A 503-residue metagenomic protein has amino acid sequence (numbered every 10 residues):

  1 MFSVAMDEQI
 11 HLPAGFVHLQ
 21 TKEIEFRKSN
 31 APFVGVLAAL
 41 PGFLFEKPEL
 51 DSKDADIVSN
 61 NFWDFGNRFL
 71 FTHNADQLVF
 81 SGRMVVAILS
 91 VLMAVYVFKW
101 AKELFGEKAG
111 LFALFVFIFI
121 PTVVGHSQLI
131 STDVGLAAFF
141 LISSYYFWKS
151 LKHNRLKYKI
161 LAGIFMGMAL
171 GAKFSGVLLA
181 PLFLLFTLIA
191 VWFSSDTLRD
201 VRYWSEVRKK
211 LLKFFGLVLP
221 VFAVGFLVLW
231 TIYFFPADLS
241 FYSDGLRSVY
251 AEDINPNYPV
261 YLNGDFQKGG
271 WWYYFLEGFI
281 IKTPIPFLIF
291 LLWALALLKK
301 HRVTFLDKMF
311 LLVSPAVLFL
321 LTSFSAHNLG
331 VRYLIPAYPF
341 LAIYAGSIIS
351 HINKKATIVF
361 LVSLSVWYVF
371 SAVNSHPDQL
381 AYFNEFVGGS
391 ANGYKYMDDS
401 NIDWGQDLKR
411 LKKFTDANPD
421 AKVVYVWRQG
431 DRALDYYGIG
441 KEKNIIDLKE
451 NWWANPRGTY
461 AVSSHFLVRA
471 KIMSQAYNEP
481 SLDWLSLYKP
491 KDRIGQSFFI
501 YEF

Functional and structural regions predicted by a protein language model:
I24-V85, L239-K268: Interfacial juxtamembrane loops and adjacent helix segments that form the catalytic/substrate-binding surfaces
M84-L104, F139-Y146, K299-K300: Transmembrane-helix motifs of polytopic, lipid-linked glycan transferases
V97, G278, T283-F305, V362: Hydrophobic, aromatic-rich transmembrane alpha-helices and their immediate juxtamembrane boundary segments
E103, D196-G216, W293-V313, K355-I358: Membrane-interface helix-loop-helix junctions at transmembrane boundaries of multi-pass membrane enzymes, predominantly
A113-I118, Y145, M166, L170: Short helix- or helix-capping micro-motifs that position conserved polar/aromatic residues at function-defining sites
S143-Y158: Membrane-interface transmembrane helices that cradle and orient dolichyl/undecaprenyl
P181, V218-F222, K299, T304 (+2 more regions): Signature aromatic-anchored transmembrane alpha helix within multi-pass, membrane-resident enzymes that catalyze glycan
V387-F503: C-terminal luminal/periplasmic domains and tails of membrane-associated envelope-modifying transferases
